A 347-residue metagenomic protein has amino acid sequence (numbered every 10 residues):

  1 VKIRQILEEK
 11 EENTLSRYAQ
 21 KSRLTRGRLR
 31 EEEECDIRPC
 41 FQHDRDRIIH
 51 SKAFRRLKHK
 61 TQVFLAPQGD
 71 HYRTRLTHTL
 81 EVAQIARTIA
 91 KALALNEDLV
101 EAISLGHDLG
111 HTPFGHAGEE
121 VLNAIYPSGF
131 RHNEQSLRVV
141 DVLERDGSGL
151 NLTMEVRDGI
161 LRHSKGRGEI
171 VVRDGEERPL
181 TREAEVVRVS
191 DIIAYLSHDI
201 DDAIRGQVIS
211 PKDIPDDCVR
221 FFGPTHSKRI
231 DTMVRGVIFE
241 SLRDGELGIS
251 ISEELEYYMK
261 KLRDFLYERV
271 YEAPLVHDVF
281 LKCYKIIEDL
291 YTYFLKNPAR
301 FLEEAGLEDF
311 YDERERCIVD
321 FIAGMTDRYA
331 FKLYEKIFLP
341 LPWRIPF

Functional and structural regions predicted by a protein language model:
V1-T79, A83-I89, N96-E97, F130-F347: Histidine-centered, transition-metal-coordinating active-site segments
A92-L93, G110: Alpha-helix boundary/capping segments in eukaryotic regulatory proteins
L99, I103, D108-S148: A generic, well-ordered mixed alpha/beta core segment in the N-terminal half of proteins
